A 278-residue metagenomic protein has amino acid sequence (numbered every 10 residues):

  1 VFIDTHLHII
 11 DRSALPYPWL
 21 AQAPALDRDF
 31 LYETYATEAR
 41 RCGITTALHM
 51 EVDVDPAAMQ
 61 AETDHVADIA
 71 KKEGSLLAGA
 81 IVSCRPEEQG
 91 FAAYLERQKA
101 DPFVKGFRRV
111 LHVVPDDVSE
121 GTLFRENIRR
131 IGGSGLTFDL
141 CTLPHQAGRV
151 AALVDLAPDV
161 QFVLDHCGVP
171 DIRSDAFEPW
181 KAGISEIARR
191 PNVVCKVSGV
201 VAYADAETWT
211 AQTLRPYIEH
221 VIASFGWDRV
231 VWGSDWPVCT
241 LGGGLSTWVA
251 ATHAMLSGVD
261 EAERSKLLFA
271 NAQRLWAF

Functional and structural regions predicted by a protein language model:
V1-A67, A250: An N-terminally biased module of ancient metal coordination in phosphate/nucleic-acid-related enzymes
V1-I10, R40, H112, T122-L123 (+5 more regions): A generic "structured core" feature
V1-I3, L26-T46, H220, F225-V231 (+1 more regions): Mid-to-C-terminal alpha-helical segments outside catalytic/metal-binding sites
H6, A47, V66, A80 (+7 more regions): Conserved, mostly hydrophobic/aromatic
I10-S13, V54-A57, E87-G90, H112-P115 (+4 more regions): Active-site environment of divalent metal-dependent phosphoester hydrolases
A57-L76, V160-L164, L214-A223, L245-M255: Short, electropositive alpha-helical surface patch
Q60-Q146, A152-V154, K196-V200, E207-T208: Active-site gating/metal-coordination segments in enzymes
V118-V231: Catalytic pocket-lining loop regions of alpha/beta-barrel enzymes, especially the amidohydrolase/enolase/GH5 lineages
